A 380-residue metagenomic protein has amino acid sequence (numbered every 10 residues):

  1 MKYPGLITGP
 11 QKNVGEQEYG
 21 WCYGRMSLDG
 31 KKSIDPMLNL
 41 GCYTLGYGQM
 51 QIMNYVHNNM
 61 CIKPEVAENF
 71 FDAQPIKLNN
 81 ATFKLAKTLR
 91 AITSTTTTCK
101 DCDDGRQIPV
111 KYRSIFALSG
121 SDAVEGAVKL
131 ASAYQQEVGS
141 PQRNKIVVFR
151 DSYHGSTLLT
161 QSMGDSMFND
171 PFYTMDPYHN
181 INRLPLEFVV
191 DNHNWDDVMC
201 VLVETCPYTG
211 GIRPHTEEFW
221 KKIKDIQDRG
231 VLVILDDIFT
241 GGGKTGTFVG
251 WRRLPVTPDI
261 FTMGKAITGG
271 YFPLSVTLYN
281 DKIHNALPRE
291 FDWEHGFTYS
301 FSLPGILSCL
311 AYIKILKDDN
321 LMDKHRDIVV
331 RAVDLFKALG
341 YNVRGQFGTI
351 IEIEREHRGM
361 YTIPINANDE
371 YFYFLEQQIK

Functional and structural regions predicted by a protein language model:
M1-K380: Conserved N-terminal phosphate-binding loop of PLP-dependent enzymes in the Aspartate aminotransferase
